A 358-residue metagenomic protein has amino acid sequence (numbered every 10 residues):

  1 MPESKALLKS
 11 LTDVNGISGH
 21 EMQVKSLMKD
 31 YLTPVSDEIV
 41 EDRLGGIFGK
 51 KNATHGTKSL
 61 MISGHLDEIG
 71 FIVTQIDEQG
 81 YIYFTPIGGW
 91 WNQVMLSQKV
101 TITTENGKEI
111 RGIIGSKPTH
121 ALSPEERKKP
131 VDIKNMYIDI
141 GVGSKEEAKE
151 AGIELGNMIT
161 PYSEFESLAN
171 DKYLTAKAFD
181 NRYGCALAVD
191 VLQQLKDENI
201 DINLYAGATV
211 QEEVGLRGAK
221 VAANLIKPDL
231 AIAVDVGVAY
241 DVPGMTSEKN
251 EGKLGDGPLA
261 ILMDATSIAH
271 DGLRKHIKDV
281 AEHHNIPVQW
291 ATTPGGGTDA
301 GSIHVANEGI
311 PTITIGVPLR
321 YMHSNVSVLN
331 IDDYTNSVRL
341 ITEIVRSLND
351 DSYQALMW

Functional and structural regions predicted by a protein language model:
M1-W358: N-terminal hydrophobic/helix-forming segments and targeting peptides
